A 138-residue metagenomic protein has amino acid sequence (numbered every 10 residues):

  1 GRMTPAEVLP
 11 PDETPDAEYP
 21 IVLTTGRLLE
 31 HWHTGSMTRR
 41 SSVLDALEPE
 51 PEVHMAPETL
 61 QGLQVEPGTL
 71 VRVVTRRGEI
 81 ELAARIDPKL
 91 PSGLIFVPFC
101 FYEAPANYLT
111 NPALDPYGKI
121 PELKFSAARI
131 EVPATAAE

Functional and structural regions predicted by a protein language model:
G1-V43: Long, low-complexity segments enriched in small/aliphatic residues
E18, T34, T38-H54, E58-E138: Long, contiguous, secondary-structure-rich segments that constitute the structural scaffold of globular domains
